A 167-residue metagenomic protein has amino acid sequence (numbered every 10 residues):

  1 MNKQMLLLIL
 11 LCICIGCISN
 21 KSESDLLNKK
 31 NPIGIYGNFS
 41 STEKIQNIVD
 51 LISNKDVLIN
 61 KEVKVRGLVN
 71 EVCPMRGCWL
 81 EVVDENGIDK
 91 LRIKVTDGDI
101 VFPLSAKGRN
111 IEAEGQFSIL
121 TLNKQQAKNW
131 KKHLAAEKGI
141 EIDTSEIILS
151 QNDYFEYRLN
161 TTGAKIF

Functional and structural regions predicted by a protein language model:
M1-L27: Bacterial Sec-dependent N-terminal signal peptides
C17-F167: OB-fold and OB-like single-stranded nucleic-acid-recognition modules and their adjacent interaction interfaces
